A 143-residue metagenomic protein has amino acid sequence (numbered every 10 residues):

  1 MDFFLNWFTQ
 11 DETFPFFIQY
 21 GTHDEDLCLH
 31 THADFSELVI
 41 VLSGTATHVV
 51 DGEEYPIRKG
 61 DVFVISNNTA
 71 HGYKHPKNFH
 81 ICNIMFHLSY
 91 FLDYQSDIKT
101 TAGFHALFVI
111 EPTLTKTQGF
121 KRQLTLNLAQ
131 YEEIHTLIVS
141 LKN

Functional and structural regions predicted by a protein language model:
M1-V62, T69-H71, H75, T100-R122: Generic protein-terminus/edge-of-domain signal
N6, N67-N68, N78, N83 (+2 more regions): Detector for Asparagine
N68-T100: Ligand-binding loop in jelly-roll beta-barrel domains
Y90-N143: Alpha-helical bundle regulatory/interaction domains
